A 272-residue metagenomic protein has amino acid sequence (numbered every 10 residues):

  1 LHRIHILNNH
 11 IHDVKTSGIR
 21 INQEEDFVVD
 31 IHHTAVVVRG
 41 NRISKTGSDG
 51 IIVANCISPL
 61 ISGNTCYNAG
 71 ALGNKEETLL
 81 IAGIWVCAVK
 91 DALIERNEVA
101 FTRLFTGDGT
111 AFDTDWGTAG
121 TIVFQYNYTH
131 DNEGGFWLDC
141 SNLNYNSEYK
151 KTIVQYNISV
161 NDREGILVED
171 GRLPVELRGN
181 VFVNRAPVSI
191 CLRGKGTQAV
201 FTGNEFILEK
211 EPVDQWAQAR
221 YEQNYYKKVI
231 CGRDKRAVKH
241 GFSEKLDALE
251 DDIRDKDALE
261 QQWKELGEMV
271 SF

Functional and structural regions predicted by a protein language model:
H2-K15, D30-D49, I57-L72, L80-G83 (+6 more regions): Right-handed parallel beta-helix
I81, D108-T110: Glycine-centered small-residue motifs that form tight turns and secondary-structure capping sites at repeat-unit
T114-W116, C140-N146, G165-G171, S189-G196 (+1 more regions): Short, contiguous acidic/charged loop-to-helix segments that flank catalytic cores in large enzymes
G194-F272: Acidic, glycine- and Ser/Thr-rich low-complexity intrinsically disordered tracts in extracellular/secreted proteins
